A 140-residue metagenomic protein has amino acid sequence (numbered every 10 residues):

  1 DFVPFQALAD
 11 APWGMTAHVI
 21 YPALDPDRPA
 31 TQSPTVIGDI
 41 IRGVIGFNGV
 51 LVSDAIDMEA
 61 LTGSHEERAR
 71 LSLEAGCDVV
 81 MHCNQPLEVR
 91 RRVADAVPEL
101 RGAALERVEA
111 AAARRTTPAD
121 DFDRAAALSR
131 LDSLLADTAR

Functional and structural regions predicted by a protein language model:
F2-T117: Second-shell residues forming the walls of enzyme active-site clefts
A113-R140: A short C-terminal boundary segment appended to hydrolase-like catalytic domains
